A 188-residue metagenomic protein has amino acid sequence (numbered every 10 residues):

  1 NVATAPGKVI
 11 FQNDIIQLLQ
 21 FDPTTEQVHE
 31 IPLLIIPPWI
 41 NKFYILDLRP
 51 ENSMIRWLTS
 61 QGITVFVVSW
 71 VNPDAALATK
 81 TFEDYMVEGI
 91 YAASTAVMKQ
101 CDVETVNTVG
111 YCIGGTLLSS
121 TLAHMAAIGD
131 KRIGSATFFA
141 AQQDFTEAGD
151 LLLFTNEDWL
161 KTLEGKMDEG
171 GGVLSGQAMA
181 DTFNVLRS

Functional and structural regions predicted by a protein language model:
A3-D74: Short, surface-exposed "cap/lid" segments of acyl-processing enzymes
T25-V28, W57-V65, A96-T105, H124-S135 (+1 more regions): Secondary-structure transition/capping motifs at alpha-helix termini and the adjoining loop/turn into the next element
L34, T108-V109, A136-A141: Extended hydrophobic secondary-structure segments that form protein cores and membrane-embedded regions
K42-R49, L77-Y85, T108-V109: Alpha-helix capping and helix-loop boundary segments enriched in small/acidic/polar residues
T79-C101: Alpha/beta-hydrolase active-site loop
V103, L122-S188: Alpha/beta-hydrolase-fold enzymes
G110-G114: Gly/Ala-rich beta-loop-alpha elbow adjacent to hydrolase catalytic centers
L117-T121: Hydrolases whose catalytic domains are alpha/beta-hydrolase-1, hotdog thioesterase, or metallo-beta-lactamase-like
